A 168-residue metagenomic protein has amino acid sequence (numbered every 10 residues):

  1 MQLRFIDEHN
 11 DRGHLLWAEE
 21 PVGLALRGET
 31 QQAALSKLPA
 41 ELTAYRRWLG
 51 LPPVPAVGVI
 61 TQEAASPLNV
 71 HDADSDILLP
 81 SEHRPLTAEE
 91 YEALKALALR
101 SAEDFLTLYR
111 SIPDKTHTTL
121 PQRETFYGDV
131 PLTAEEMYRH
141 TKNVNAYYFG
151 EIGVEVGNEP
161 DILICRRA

Functional and structural regions predicted by a protein language model:
M1, T43-A93: Short, charged, surface-exposed hinge/linker loops at domain edges that act as mobile lids or interdomain connectors
L3-Q31, L35-G58, L120-R167: Short, contiguous alpha-helical
F5-D7, D76-I77, L108: Short, flexible segments with low predicted structural confidence
H14-L15, L78, P85, H117-T118: General secondary-structure edge motif
L86-S111, D161-A168: Acidic/histidine-rich alpha-helical segments that form the ligand environment of transition-metal centers
I112-P121: Acidic, aliphatic-rich amphipathic alpha-helical segments
